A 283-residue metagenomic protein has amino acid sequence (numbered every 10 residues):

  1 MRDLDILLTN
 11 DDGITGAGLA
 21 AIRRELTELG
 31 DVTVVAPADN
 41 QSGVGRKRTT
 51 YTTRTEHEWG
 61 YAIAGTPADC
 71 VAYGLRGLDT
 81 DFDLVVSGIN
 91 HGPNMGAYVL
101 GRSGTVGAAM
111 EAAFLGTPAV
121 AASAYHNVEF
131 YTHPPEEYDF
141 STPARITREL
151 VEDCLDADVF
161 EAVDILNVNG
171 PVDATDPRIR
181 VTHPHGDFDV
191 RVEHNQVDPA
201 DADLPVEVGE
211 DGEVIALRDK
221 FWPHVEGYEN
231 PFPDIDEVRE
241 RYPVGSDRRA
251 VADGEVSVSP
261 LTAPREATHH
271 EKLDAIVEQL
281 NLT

Functional and structural regions predicted by a protein language model:
R2, G16-D81: A cross-family phosphate/adenosyl-ligand binding-site feature
T9-T15, V99-L100: Short, glycine-rich nucleotide/cofactor-binding loops
V35-A36, S87-N90, A121-S123, V168-N169 (+1 more regions): Short beta-strand segments
N40, T66-P67, N90-P93, A263-P264: Short glycine-rich anion-binding loops that position phosphate/pyrophosphate groups of nucleotides and phosphorylated
D83-T132, F140: Internal, conserved structured core segments that host functional sites
R145-V168: A charged, well-structured terminal subsegment
A157, N167-T283: C-terminal accessory domains and tails appended to enzymatic cores
